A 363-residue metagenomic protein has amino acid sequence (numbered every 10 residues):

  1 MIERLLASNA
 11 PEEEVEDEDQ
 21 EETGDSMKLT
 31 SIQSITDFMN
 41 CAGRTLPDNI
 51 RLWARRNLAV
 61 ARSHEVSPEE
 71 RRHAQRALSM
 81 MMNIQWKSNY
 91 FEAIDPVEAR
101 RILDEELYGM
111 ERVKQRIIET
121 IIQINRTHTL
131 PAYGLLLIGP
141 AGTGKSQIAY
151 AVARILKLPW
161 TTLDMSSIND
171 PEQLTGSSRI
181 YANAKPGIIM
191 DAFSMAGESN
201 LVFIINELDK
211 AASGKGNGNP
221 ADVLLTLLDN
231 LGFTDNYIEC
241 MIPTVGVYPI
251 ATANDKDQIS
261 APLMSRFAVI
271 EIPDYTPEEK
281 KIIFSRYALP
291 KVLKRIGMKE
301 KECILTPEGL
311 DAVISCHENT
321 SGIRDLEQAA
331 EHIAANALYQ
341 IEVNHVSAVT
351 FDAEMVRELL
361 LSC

Functional and structural regions predicted by a protein language model:
M1-R76, M80-M81: N-terminal accessory segments that target, anchor, or regulate ATP-driven/P-loop NTPase machines and associated
G43-L52, S88-N89, G197, D255-S265 (+2 more regions): Conserved C-terminal "switch" segment of AAA+ ATPases
W53-E69, Q75-Y90, I94-I138: Pre-Walker A (pre-P-loop) alpha-helix and adjacent loop at the N terminus of AAA/AAA+ ATPase modules, a conserved
P131-M165, S194: Walker A/P-loop
L137-G139, G176, E207: The Walker A (P-loop) glycine that initiates the GxxxxGKT/S ATP-binding motif of P-loop NTPases
I155-K185, A192, E279: AAA+/P-loop NTPase substrate/partner-engagement loops
A196-I204, D235-A253, K301-L305, T350-E354: AAA+/SF3 P-loop NTPase mechanochemical coupling elements
I205-P243: Conserved catalytic/switch belt of AAA+ P-loop NTPases
